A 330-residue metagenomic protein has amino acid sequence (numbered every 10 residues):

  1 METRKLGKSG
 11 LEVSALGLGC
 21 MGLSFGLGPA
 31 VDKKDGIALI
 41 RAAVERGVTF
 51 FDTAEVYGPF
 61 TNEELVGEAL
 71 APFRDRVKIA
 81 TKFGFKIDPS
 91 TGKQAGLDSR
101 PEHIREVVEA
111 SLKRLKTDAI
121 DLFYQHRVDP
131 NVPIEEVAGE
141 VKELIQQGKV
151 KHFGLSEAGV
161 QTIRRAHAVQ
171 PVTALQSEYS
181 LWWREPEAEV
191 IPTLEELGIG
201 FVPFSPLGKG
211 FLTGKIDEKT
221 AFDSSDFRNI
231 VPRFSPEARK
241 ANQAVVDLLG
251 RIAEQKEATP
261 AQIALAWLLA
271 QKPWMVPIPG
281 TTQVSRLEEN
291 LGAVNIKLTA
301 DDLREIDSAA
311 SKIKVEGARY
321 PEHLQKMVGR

Functional and structural regions predicted by a protein language model:
M1-K78: N-terminal binding-site loop/beta-alpha segment at the start of enzyme catalytic domains that lines or forms
T3, V128-S308, I313, H323-R330: Beta/alpha (TIM)-barrel catalytic core signal, keyed to glycine-rich beta->alpha loops juxtaposed to Asp/Glu that bind
S9-L27, A80-A95, A119, Y124: N-terminal small/glycine-rich loop or linker at the start of catalytic domains across soluble metabolic enzymes
L18-C20, T53, L122-Q125, L155 (+2 more regions): Conserved beta-strand positions
A30-A43, S99-R114, G159-R164: Short, acidic/polar
V31-D35, T61, L65, A95-H103 (+3 more regions): Alpha-helix N-cap and loop-to-helix initiation/capping positions
G67-K78, K113-K116, I145, H167-Q170: Acidic (Asp/Glu)-rich catalytic clusters
L112-P130: Active-site groove signature of glycoside hydrolases
